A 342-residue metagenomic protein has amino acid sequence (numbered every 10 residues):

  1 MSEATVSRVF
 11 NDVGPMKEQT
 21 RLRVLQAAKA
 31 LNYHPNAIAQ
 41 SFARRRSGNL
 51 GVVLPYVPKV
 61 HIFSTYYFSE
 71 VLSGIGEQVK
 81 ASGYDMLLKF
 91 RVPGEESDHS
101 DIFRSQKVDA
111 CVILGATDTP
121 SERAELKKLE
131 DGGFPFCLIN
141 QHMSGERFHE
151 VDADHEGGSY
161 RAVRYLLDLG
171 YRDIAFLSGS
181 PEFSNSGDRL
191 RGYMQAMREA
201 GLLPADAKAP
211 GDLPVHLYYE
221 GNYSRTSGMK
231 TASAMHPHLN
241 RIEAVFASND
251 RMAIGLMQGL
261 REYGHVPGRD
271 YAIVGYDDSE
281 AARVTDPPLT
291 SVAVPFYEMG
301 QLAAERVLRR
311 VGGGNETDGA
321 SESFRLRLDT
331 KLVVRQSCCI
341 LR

Functional and structural regions predicted by a protein language model:
M1-G48, R342: N-terminal helix-turn-helix DNA-binding module of bacterial transcription factors
S2, G48, D109, Y171-D173 (+1 more regions): Short acidic/polar active-site loop segments enriched in Thr and Asp
A30, V52, E70-Y84, K127-L138 (+1 more regions): Bacterial carbohydrate/catabolite-sensing allosteric modules
L31-I102: Amphipathic helical "hinge" segments at domain boundaries
R91-E95, A116-P120, R251: Short beta->alpha connector loops
D98-V112, M194: Short, electropositive alpha-helical surface patch
V112-L114, F246: Structural motif
P120-K127: Active-site-adjacent beta->alpha loops and helix N-cap segments on the catalytic face of soluble alpha/beta enzymes
